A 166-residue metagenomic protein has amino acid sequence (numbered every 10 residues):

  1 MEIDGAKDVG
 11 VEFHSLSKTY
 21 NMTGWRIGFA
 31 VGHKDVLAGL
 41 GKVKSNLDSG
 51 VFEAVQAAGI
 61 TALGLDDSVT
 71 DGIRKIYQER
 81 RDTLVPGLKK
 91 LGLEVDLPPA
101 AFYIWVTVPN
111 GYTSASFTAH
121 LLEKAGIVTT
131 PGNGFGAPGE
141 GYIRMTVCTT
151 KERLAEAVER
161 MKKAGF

Functional and structural regions predicted by a protein language model:
M1-F166: PLP-dependent class I/II
